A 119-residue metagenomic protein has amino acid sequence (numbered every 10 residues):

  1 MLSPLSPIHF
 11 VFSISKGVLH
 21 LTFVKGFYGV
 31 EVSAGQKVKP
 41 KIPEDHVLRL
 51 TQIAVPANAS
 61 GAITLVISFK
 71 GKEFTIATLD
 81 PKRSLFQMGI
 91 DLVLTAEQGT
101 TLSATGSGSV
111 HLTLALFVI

Functional and structural regions predicted by a protein language model:
M1-P81, L85-Q87, T95, L116-I119: Eukaryotic proteins' extreme N-terminal regulatory segments
L94-G108: Noncatalytic modules at the cell exterior or secretory-pathway interfaces, chiefly beta-strand-rich lectin/adhesion
G106-T113, V118: Short acidic/polar inter-strand loop motif in beta-rich domains
